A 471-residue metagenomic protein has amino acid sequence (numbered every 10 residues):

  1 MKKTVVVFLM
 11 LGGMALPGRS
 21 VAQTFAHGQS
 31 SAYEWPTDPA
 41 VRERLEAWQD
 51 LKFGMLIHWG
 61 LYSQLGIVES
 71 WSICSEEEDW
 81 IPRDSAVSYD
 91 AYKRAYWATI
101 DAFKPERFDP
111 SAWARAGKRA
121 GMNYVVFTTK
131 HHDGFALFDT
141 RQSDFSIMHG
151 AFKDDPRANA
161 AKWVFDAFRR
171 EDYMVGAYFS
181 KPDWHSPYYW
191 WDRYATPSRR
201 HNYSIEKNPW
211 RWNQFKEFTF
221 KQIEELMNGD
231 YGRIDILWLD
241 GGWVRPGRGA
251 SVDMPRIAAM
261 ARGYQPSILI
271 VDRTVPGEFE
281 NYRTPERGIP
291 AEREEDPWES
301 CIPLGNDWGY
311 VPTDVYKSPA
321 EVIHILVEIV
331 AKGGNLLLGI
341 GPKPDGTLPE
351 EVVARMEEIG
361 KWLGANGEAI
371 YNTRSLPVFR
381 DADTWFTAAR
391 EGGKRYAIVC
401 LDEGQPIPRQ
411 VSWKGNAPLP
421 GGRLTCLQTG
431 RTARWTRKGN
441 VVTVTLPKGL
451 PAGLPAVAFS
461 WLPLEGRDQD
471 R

Functional and structural regions predicted by a protein language model:
M1-T4, G117: Positively charged n-region of N-terminal signal peptides that target proteins for export
T4-V5, G333: Residue-level detector of intrinsically disordered/flexible regions characterized by low predicted structural confidence
V5-V6, D133: Intrinsically disordered, low-complexity segments enriched in glycine/proline and serine/threonine
V6-A15: Bacterial N-terminal signal peptides
L16-V21: Sec/Tat signal peptide C-region and signal peptidase I cleavage site
Q23-R471: Mature catalytic domains of secreted/periplasmic carbohydrate-active enzymes
